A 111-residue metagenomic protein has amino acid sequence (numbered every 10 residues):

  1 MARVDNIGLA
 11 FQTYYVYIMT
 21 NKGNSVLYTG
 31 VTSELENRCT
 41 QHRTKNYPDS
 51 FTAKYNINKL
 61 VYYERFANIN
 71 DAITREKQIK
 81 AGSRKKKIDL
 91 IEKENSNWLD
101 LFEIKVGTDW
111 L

Functional and structural regions predicted by a protein language model:
M1-Y47, A53-Y63, T74-K77, E94-L111: GIY-YIG nuclease catalytic motif and its immediate N-terminal context
F66: Short, surface-exposed polybasic/aromatic micro-patch for ligand or macromolecular engagement
I69: C2H2-type zinc-finger recognition helix
K77-I91: Short arginine-rich
